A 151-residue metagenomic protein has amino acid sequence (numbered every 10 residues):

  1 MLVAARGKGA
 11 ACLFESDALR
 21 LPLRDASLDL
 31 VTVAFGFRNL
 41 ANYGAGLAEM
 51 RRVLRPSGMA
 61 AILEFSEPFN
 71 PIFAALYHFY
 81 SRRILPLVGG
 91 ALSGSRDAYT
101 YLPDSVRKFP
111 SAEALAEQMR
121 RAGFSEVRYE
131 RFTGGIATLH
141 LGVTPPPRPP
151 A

Functional and structural regions predicted by a protein language model:
M1: Conserved short alpha-helix immediately C-terminal to the canonical SAM/SAH-binding motif I of Rossmann-like
A5-R6: Conserved SAM-binding loop
G9-R24: Conserved SAM-binding strand-loop segment of SAM-dependent methyltransferases
V31-T32: Hydrophobic beta-strand segment of the Class I
F35-R38, E64: Short catalytic micro-motifs in class I SAM-dependent methyltransferases
G44-M59: A short glycine-rich, Lys/Arg-flanked "PGG" loop and its adjoining helix->strand segment in the class I
S66-A122, R128: C-terminal alpha-helical "lid/dimerization" subdomain adjacent to the S-adenosyl-L-methionine
A116, A122-A151: Core SAM-dependent methyltransferase catalytic element
